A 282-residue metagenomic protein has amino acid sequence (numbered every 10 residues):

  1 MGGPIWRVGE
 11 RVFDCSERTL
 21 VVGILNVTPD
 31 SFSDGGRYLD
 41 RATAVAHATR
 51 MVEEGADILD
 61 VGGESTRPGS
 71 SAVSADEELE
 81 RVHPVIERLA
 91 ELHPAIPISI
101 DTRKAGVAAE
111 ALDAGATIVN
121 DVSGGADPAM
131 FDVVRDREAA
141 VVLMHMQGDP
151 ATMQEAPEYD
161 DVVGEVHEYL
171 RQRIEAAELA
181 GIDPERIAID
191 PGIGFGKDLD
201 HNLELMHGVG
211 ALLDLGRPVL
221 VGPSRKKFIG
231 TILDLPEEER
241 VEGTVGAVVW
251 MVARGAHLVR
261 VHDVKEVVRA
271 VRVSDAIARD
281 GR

Functional and structural regions predicted by a protein language model:
M1, V8, S33-R50, T66-L92 (+5 more regions): Active-site-adjacent loop and "lid" segments of alpha/beta metabolic enzymes
M1-T28, R171, E178-I182, A278-R282: N-terminal amphipathic alpha-helix/helix-capping segment at the start of soluble metabolic enzymes
C15-I24, R50-G62: N-terminal glycine-rich anion-binding loops that anchor highly charged ligand groups
V22, A56, P97, T117 (+1 more regions): Hydrophobic "anchor" residues on beta-strands that sit immediately upstream of conserved functional sites
T28, G62-S65: Short, basic/glycine-rich phosphate-binding loops at helix/coil junctions that contact nucleotide phosphates
D30, G192-G194: Short strand-loop junctions, especially beta-strand C-caps/beta-turns that link beta-sheets to coils or alpha-helices
E53, D183-P184: Glycine-rich phosphate/diphosphate-binding loops that line cofactor/substrate pockets in enzymes
